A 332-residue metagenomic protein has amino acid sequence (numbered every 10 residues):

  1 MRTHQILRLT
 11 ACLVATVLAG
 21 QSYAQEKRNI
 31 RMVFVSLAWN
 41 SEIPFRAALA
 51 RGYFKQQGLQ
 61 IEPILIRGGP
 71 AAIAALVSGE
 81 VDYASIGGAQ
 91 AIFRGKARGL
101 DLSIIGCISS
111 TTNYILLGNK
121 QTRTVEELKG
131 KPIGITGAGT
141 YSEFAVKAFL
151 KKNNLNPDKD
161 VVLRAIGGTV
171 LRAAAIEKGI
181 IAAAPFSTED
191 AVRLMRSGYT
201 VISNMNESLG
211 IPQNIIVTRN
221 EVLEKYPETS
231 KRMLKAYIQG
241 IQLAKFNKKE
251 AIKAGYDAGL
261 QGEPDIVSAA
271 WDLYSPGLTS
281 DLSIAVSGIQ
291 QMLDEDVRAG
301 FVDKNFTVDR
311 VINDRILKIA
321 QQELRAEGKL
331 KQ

Functional and structural regions predicted by a protein language model:
M1-R8: Positively charged n-region of N-terminal signal peptides that target proteins for export
R8-L18: Bacterial N-terminal signal peptides
L18-A24: Sec/Tat signal peptide C-region and signal peptidase I cleavage site
Q25-G168, R172-K178, A182-T188, Y199-N206 (+1 more regions): Short, glycine-/small- and polar/acidic-enriched structural segments that line small-molecule recognition paths
Q90, L163, V170-L260: Pocket-lining segment of extracytoplasmic ligand-binding domains
G139-K159, A236-S268, D309-R310, I319-A320 (+1 more regions): Ligand-binding clefts/hinges and TM-proximal coupling segments of bilobed small-molecule sensing domains
K225-K304: Secondary-structure end/capping motifs
D294-Q332: Conserved C-terminal helix/tail region of periplasmic/extracytoplasmic solute-binding proteins
